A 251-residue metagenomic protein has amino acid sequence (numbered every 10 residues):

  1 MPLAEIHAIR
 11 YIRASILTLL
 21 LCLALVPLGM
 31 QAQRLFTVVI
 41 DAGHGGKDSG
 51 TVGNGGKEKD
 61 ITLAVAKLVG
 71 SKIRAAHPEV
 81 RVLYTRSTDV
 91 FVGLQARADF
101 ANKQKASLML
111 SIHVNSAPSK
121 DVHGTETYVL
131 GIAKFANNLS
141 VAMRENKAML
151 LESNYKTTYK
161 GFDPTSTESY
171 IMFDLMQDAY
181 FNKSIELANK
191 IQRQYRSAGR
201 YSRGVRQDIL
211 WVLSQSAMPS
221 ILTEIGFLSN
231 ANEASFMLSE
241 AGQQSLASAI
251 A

Functional and structural regions predicted by a protein language model:
P2-L3, D178: Generic amphipathic alpha-helical segments used as scaffolds and interaction surfaces in large, multi-domain proteins
L3-I6, P27, A32: Von Willebrand factor
L3-L17: Bacterial N-terminal signal peptides that target proteins for export
S15-P27: Bacterial N-terminal signal peptides
Q31-R34, S216-M218: Short, flexible loop/turn motifs enriched in small residues
A32-F162, Q177-N189, Q244: Catalytic-core regions of hydrolytic enzymes
E168-A251: Active-site-adjacent mobile loop/cap segments within catalytic or ligand-binding domains
